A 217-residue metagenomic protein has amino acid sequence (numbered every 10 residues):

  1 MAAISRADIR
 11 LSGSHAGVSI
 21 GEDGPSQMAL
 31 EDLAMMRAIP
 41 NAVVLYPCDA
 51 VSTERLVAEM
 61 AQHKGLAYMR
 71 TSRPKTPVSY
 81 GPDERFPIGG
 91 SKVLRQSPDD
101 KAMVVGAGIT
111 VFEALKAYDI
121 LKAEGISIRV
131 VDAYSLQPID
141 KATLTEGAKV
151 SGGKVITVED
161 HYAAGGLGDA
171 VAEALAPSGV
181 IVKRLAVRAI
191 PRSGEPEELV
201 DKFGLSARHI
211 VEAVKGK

Functional and structural regions predicted by a protein language model:
M1-M103: Conserved thiamine diphosphate
I20-G21, S72-K217: Thiamine diphosphate
